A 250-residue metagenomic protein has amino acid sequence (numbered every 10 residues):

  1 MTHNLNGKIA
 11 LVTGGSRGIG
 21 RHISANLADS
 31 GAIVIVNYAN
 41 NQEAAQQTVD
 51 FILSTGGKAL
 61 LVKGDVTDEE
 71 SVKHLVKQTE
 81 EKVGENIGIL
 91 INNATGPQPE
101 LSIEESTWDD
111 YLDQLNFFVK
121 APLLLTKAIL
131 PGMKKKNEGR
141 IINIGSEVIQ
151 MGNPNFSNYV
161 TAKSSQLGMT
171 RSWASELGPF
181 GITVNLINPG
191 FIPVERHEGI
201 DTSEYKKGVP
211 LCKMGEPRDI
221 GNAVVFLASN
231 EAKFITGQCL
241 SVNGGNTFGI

Functional and structural regions predicted by a protein language model:
N4, E100, M151, K207-G208 (+2 more regions): Short C-terminal tail/terminal secondary-structure segment of NAD(P)H-dependent dehydrogenase/reductase domains
I9, S16-G18: Conserved glycine-rich cofactor-binding loop
H74-E81, L101-E105, D109-F117, E204: Active-site Tyr-X3-Lys motif and surrounding loop/helix of classical short-chain dehydrogenase/reductase
G88, E104-L123, E138, I142 (+3 more regions): Catalytic Tyr-X3-Lys loop
T95-P97, D110, Q114, I142-S165 (+2 more regions): Catalytic loop of short-chain dehydrogenase/reductase
T126-K127, R171: A short, exposed helix-loop element centered on a Lys and neighboring polar residues
P131, S175-P179, K233: Alpha-helical segment proximal to the catalytic Tyr-Lys
V209-I220, E231: A conserved structural motif in NAD(P)-dependent oxidoreductases
